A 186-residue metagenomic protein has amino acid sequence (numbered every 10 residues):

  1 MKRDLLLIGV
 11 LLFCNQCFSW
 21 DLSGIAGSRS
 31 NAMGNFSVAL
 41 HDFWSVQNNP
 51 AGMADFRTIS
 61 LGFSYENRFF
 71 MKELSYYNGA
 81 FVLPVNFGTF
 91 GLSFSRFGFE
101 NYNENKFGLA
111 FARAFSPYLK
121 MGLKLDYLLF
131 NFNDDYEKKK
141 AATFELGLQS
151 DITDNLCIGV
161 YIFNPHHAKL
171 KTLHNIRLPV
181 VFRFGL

Functional and structural regions predicted by a protein language model:
D4-C14: Sec-dependent N-terminal signal peptides
N15-S19: Bacterial Sec-dependent signal peptides at the C-terminal "C-region" and cleavage site
W20-L186: Subset of outer-membrane beta-barrel
